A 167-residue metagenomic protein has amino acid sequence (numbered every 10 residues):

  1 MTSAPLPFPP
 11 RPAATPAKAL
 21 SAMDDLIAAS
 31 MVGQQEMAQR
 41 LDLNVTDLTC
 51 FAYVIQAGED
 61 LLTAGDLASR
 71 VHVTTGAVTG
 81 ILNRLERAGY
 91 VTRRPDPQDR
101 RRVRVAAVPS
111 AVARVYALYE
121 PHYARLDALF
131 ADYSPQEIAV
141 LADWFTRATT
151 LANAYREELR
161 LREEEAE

Functional and structural regions predicted by a protein language model:
M1-L41: N-terminal leader segment of winged-helix/HTH proteins
A14-A17, L41, V45, L62 (+5 more regions): Residues at secondary-structure transition points
Q34-V73: N-terminal helix-turn-helix DNA-binding core of bacterial DNA-binding proteins
L61-V103: Canonical helix-turn-helix DNA-binding module
E86-A139: Charged, amphipathic alpha-helical coiled-coil/dimerization segments
Y119-E167: Terminal interaction helix/tail motif
